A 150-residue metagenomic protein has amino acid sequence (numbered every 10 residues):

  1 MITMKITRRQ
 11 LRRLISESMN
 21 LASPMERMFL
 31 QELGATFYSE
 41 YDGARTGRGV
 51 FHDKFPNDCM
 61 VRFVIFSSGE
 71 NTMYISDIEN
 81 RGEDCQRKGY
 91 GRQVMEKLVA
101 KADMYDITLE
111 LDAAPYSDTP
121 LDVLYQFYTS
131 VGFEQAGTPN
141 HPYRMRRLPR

Functional and structural regions predicted by a protein language model:
M1-L21: Protein-protein interaction and targeting regions used for scaffolding, dimerization, and localization
S23-S76: Acetyl-CoA-dependent GNAT
G69-E83, E110-D112: Conserved acetyl-CoA binding element of GNAT-fold acetyltransferases
Q86-A102, Q126, S130: Conserved acetyl-CoA-binding loop-helix of GNAT-fold acetyltransferases
A100-S117: Conserved GNAT acetyl-CoA-binding A-motif
P115-T138, R147: Conserved active-site alpha-helix within GNAT-family acetyltransferase domains
R144-R150: Short beta-strand-to-coil "C-cap" segments at the C-terminal boundary of structured domains/repeats, marking
